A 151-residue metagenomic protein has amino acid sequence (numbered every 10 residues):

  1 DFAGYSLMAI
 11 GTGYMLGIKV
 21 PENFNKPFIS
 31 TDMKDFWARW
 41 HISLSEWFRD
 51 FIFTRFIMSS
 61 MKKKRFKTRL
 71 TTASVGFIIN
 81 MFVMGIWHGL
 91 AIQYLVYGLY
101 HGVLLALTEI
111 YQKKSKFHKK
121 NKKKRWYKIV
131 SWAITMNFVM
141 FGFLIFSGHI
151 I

Functional and structural regions predicted by a protein language model:
D1-I151: Membrane-embedded transmembrane alpha-helical bundles that form the catalytic cores of multi-pass lipid-modifying
